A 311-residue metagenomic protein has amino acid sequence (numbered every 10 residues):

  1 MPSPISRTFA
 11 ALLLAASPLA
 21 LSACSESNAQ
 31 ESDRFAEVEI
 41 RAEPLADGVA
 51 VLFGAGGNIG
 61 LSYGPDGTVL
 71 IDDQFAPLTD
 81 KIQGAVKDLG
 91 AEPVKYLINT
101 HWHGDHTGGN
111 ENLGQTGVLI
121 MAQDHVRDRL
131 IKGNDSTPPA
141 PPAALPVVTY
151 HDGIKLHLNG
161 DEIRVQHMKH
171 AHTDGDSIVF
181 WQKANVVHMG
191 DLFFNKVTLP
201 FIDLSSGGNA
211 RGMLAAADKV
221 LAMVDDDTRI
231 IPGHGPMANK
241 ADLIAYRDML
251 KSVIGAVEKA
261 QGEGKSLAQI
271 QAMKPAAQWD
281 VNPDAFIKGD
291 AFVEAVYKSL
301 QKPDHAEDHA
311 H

Functional and structural regions predicted by a protein language model:
M1-L12: Bacterial N-terminal signal peptides that target proteins for export
L12, A23-S32, A222-D227, P236-H311: Accessory terminal helices/loops
P18-L21: Bacterial Sec-type N-terminal signal peptides, specifically the leucine/valine-rich hydrophobic h-region
S27-Q30, P44, V126-K169, T173-D174 (+3 more regions): Metallo-beta-lactamase
I40-V86, V179-W181, V186-M189: Conserved beta-strand hairpin/beta-sheet module of binuclear metal-dependent hydrolase folds, prominently
A42, P65-V69, P77-M121: Active-site metal-binding motif and surrounding structural segment of the metallo-beta-lactamase
G48, S62, D72, V86 (+10 more regions): Divalent metal-coordination and catalytic microenvironments
G67-T68, F75-P77, K155, E162 (+2 more regions): Metallo-beta-lactamase
